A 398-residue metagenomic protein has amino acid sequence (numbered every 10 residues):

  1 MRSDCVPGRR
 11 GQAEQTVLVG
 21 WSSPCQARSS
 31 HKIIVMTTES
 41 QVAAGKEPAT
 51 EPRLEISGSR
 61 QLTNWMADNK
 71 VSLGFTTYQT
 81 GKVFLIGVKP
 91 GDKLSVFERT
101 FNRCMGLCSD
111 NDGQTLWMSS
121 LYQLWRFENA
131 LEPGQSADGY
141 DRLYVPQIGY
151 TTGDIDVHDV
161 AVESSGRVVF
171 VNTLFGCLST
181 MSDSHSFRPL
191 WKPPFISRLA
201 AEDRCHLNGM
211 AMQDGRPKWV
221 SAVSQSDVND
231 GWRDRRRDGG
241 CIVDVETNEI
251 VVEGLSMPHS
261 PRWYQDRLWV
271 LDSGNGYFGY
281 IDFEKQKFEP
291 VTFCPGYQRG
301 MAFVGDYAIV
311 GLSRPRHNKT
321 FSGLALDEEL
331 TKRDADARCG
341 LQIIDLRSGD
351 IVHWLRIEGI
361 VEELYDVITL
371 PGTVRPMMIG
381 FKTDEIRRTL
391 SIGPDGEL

Functional and structural regions predicted by a protein language model:
I56-M66, F101-G113, Y150-R167, I196-K218 (+4 more regions): Beta-rich, blade/repeat-based domains predominating in secreted/periplasmic proteins but also intracellular
G58-K70, W125-G134, V220-R237, G311-A335 (+1 more regions): Short, conserved, GDST-rich strand-edge loop motifs in beta-rich repeat architectures
F75-Y78, D110, W117-Y122, V162-E163 (+8 more regions): Conserved beta-strand positions in repeat-built beta-propeller and related beta-rich domains
D92-D159: Blade-loop segments of beta-propeller domains
S95-R99, Q135-G149, R188-F195, V252 (+2 more regions): Beta-propeller fold detector
R236-E246, L330-L346: Beta-propeller blade signature
M257, R262-F283, F288-Q342: Loop/turn-rich, solvent-exposed surfaces of beta-rich toroidal or solenoidal domains
G349-L398: Blade-level signature of beta-propeller repeat domains, shared across WD40, Kelch, NHL, RCC1 and BNR/Asp-box propellers
